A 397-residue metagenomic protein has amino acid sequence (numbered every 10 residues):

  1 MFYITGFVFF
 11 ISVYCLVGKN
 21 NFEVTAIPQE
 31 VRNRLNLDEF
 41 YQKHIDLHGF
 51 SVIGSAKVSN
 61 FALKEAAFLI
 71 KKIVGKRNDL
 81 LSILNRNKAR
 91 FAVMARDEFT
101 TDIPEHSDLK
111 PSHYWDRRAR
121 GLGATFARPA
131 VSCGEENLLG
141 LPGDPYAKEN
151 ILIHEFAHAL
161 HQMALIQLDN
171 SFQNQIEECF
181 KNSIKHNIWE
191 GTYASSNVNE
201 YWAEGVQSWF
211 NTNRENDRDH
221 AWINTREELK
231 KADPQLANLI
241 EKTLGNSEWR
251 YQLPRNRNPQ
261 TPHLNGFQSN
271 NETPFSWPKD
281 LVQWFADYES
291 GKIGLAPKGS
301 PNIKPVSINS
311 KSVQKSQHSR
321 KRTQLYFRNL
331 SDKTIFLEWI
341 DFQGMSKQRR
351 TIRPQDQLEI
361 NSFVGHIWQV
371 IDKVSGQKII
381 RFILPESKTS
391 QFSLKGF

Functional and structural regions predicted by a protein language model:
L37-Q42, L47-S51, S55-N187, D219-W222: Acidic/His-rich structured neighborhood in mature extracellular/periplasmic domains
Q173-A232: An amphipathic alpha-helical core segment
V206-G299: Pan-zinc metallopeptidase signature
G299-T323: Extracellular ectodomain segments of secreted/surface proteins
S300-I308, K373-F397: Structured interaction patches on ligand/partner-binding surfaces of diverse proteins
L325-S331: Asparagine-centered strand-capping/turn motif at beta-strand->loop junctions
I335-G344: Short, surface-exposed beta-strand/strand-loop-strand elements in extracellular ectodomains
G344-G365: Intrinsically disordered, low-complexity Pro/Gly/Ser/Thr-rich segments with frequent PxxP/GP/PP motifs and embedded
